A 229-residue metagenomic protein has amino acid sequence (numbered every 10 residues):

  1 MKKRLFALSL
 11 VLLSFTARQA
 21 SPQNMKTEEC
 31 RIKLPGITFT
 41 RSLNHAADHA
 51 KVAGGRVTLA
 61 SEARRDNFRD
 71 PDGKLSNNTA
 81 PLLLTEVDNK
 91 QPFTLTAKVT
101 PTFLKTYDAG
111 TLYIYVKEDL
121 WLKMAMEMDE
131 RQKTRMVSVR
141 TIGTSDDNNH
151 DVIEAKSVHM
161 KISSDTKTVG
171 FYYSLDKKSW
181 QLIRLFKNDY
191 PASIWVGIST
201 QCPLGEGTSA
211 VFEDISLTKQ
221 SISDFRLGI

Functional and structural regions predicted by a protein language model:
M1-M25: Bacterial Sec-dependent N-terminal signal peptides
Q23-I229: Extracellular glycan-recognition regions
